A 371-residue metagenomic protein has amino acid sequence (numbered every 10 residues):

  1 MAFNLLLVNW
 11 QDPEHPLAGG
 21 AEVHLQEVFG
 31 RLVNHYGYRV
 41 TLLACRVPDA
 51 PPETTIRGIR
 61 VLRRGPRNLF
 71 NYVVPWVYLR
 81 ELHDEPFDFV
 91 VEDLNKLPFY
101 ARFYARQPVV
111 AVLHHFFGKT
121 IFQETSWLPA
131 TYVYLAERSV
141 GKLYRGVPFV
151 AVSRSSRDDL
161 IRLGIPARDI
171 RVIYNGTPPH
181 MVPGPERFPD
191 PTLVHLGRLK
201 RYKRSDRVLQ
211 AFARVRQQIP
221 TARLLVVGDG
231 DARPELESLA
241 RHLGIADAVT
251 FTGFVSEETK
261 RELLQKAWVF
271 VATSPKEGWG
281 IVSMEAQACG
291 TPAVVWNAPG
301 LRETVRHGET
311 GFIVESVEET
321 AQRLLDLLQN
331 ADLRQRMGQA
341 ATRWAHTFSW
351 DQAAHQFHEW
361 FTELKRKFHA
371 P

Functional and structural regions predicted by a protein language model:
L128-V150: Membrane-proximal helix-turn-helix segments that form the acceptor-binding/catalytic region of lipid-linked
V150, P185-F212, R216, L225: Conserved donor-binding/catalytic core segment of Leloir-type glycosyltransferases
S155, G176: Carbohydrate-associated surface elements
E237-V255: Nucleotide-activated donor-binding/catalytic signature segment of Leloir-type glycosyltransferases, i.e., the conserved
F254-V255, E262-A267: Short alpha-helical donor nucleotide-sugar binding micro-motif in glycosyltransferases
P275: Aromatic "clamp/platform" in nucleotide-sugar-dependent glycosyltransferases that forms part of the donor/acceptor
S283, P292-V295: Short hydrophobic beta-strand element within catalytic cores of glycosyltransferases and related nucleotide-activated
H307-E318, D326-D332: Conserved acidic donor-binding segment of nucleotide-sugar-dependent glycosyltransferases
